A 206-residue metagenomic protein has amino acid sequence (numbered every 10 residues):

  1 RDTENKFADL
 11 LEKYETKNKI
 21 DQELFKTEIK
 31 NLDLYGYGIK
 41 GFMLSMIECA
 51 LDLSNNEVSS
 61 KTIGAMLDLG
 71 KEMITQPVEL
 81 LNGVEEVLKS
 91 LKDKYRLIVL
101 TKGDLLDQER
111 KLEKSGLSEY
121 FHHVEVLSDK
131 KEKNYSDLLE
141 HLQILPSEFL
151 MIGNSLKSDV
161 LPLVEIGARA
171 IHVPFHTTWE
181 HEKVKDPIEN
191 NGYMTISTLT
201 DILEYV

Functional and structural regions predicted by a protein language model:
R1-E23: Active-site neighborhood of HAD-like aspartate-dependent phosphohydrolases
E4-A8, M43, I47, L105: An amphipathic alpha-helix signature
K13-K17, N55-E57, G116-E119, Q143: Short helix-capping segments at alpha-helix termini
K17-E72: A metal-dependent, Asp-based hydrolase signature
S60-E79, V84-S115, E125-S128: Substrate-recognition element of Asp-dependent hydrolases with the DxDx(T/V) motif
E85, K89, L105-V206: Asp-based, Mg2+/Mn2+-dependent phosphohydrolase catalytic module
